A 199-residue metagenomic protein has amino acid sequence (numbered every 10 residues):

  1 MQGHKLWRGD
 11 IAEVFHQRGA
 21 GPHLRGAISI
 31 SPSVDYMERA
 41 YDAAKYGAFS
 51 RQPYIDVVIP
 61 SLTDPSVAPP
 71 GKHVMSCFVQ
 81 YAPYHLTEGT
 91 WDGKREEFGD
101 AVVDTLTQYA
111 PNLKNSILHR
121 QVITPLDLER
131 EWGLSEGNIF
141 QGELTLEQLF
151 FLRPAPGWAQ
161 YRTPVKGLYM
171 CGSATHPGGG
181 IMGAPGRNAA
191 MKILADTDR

Functional and structural regions predicted by a protein language model:
M1-A68: Mid-domain catalytic core of redox enzymes that form a hydrophobic substrate pocket/lid adjacent to a catalytic redox
Q2, I11-A12, H16, H23-R25 (+2 more regions): Conserved FAD/dinucleotide-binding core of flavoprotein oxidoreductases
H4-K5, G21, V34-M37, D42-Q52 (+1 more regions): Flavin-binding catalytic cores
A48-V58, N112-H176: A glycine-rich dinucleotide-binding beta-alpha-beta segment and adjacent secondary-structure elements that constitute
P65-K72, A159-T163: Short glycine/proline-enriched loop/turn "hinge" motifs that connect secondary-structure elements and lie
C77, V102, L106, L168 (+2 more regions): Hydrophobic, well-ordered secondary-structure elements that form the walls of internal hydrophobic environments
I123-P125, A195-R199: Active-site-proximal substrate-binding core of FAD-dependent oxidoreductases
S173-L194: A conserved FAD-binding loop/helix module that cradles the flavin
